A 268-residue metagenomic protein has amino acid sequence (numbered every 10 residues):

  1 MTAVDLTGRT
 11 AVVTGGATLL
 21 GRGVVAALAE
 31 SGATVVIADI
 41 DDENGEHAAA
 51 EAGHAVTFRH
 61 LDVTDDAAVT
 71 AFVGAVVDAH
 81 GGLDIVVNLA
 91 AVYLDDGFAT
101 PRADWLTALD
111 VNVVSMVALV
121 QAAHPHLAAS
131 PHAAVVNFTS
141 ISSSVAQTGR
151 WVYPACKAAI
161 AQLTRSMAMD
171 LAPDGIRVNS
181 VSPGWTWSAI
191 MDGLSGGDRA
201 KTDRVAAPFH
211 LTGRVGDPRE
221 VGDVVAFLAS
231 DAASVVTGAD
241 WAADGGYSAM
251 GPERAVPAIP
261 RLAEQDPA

Functional and structural regions predicted by a protein language model:
A3-V36: Canonical Rossmann dinucleotide-binding motif of NAD(H)/NADP(H)-dependent dehydrogenases/reductases, specifically
T70, A91-T107, A129, G149-V152 (+2 more regions): Conserved mid-core segment of classical short-chain dehydrogenase/reductases
V120, C156, T164: Active-site helix of classical SDR
P125, M169-D170, S234: Alpha-helical segment proximal to the catalytic Tyr-Lys
S140: Residue(s) in the substrate-gating loop at a strand-loop-helix junction that position the organic substrate next
A172, R177, V236-G238: Short, small/polar-rich loop/turn modules that mediate ligand/substrate recognition or access, typified
S180, R199-V236, A243-G245, A268: C-terminal helical subdomain
